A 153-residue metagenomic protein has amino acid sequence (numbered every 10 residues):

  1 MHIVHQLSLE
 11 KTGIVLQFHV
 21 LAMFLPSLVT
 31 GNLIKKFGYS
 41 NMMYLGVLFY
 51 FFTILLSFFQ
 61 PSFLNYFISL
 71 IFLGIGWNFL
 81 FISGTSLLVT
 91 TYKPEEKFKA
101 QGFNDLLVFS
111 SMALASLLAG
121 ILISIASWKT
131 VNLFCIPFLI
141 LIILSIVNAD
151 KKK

Functional and structural regions predicted by a protein language model:
M1-V15: Short amphipathic helix-loop junctions that connect adjacent transmembrane helices in Major Facilitator Superfamily/SLC
P26-Y39, I123: Helix-to-loop junctions at the C-terminal end of transmembrane segments in multipass secondary transporters
N41-L55, I136: Structural signature of the two symmetry-related core transmembrane helices
F58-S69: Helix-loop junctions at membrane interfaces in 12-TM secondary transporters
F79-Y92: Intracellular juxtamembrane helix-capping segments at the cytosolic ends of symmetry-related transmembrane helices
E96-S124: A late C-terminal transmembrane helix in Major Facilitator Superfamily
I121-L139: A membrane-interface helix-boundary motif in multi-pass transporters
I136-K153: Multi-pass alpha-helical transporter architecture, strongest for 12-TM Major Facilitator/SLC carriers used
